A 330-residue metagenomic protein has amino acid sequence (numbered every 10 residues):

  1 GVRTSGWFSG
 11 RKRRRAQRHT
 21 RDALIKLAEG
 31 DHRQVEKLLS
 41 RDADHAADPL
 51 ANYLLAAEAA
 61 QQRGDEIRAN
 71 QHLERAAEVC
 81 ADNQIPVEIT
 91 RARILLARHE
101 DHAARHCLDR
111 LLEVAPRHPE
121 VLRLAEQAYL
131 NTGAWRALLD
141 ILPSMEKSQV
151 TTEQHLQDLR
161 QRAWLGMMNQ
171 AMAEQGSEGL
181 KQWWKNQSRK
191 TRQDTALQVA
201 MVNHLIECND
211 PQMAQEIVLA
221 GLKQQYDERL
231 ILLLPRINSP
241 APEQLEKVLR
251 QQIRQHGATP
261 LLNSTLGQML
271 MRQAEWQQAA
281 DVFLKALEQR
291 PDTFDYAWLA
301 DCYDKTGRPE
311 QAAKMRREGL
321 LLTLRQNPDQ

Functional and structural regions predicted by a protein language model:
K12-D48, L55, Q62-D65, T90 (+3 more regions): Alpha-helical segment of the N-proximal tetratricopeptide repeat
K26, A60, L95, A125 (+6 more regions): Residue at a conserved register position within TPR or TPR-like alpha-solenoid repeats
H32-R33, E66-I67, D101, W135 (+6 more regions): TPR-repeat structural position
A51-L55, Q71, I85-T90, H106 (+9 more regions): Alpha-solenoid helical repeat scaffolds
A57-Q61, E74-A77, Q84-R93, R160-N169 (+1 more regions): Alpha-helical adaptor scaffolds
V79, E113-V114, E126-T151, Q215 (+3 more regions): TPR/TPR-like (Sel1-like) alpha-helical repeat modules
